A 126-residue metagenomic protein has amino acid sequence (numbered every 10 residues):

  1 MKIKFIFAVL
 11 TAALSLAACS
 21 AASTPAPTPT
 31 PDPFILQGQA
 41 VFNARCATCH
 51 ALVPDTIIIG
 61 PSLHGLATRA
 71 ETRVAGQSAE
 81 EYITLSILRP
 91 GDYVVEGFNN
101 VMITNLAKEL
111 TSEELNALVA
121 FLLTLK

Functional and structural regions predicted by a protein language model:
M1-V9: Bacterial N-terminal signal peptides that target proteins for export
F7, Q39, T84, N116-V119: Generic structural signal for individual residues within well-ordered alpha-helical segments across diverse proteins
S15-A18: C-terminal motif of bacterial Sec signal peptides marking the signal peptidase cleavage site
S20-V41, E71: Electrostatic cytochrome c docking/interface patches
T24-P25, T124-K126: Inter-heme linker and motif-flanking segments adjacent to c-type heme-binding CXXCH motifs in c-type cytochromes
I35, Q39, A51-S86, T104: Gly/Gly-Pro-rich "capping" loops immediately C-terminal to redox-active cysteine motifs in periplasmic/lumenal
G38, F42-L52, L118, L122: The canonical Cys-X-X-Cys-His
I57-L66, L88-L115, L122: Axial heme c-ligation environment in periplasmic c-type cytochrome domains
